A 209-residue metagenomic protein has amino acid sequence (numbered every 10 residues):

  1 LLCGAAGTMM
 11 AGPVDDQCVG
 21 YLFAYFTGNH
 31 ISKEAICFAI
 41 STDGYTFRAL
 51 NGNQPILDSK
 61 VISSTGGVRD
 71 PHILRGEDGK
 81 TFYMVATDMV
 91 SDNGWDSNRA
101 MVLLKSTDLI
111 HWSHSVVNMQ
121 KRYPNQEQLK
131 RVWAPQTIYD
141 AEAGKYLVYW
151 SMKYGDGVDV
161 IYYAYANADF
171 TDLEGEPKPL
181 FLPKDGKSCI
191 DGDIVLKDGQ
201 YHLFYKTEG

Functional and structural regions predicted by a protein language model:
L1-P13: Bacterial Sec-dependent N-terminal signal peptides
G12-V132, I138-G209: Beta-rich carbohydrate-recognition and catalytic domains
